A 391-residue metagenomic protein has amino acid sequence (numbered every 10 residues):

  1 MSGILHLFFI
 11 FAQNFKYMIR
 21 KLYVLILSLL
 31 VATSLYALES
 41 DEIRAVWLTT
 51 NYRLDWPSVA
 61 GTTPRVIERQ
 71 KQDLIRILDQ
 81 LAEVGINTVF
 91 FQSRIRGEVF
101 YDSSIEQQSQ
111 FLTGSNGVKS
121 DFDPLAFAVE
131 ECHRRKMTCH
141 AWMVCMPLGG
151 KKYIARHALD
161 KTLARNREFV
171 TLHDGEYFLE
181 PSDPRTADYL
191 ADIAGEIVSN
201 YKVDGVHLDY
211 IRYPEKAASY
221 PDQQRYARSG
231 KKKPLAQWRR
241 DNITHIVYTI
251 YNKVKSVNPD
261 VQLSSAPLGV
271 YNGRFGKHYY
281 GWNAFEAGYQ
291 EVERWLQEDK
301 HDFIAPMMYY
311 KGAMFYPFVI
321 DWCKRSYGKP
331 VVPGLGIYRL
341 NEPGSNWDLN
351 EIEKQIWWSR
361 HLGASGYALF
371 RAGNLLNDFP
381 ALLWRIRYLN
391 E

Functional and structural regions predicted by a protein language model:
D41-I43, T49-K71, A141, M146-E196 (+1 more regions): Active-site-adjacent "subsite" loops/lids of carbohydrate-active enzymes
T50, Q262-Y280, W322-I352: Active-site clefts of carbohydrate-active enzymes
L54-E68, Q107-D121, D174-D188, K232-I243 (+2 more regions): The substrate-binding groove and active-site-proximal loops of carbohydrate-active enzymes, especially glycoside
V66-L81, T186-E196, W282-E298, F318 (+1 more regions): Short, acidic/polar
Q72-E98: Catalytic domains of carbohydrate-active enzymes, especially glycoside hydrolases
I86-N87, A126, R135, A158-D160 (+1 more regions): Polysaccharide-binding and catalytic clefts of secreted carbohydrate-active enzymes
I95-M143, G230-V257: Aromatic-lined substrate-binding rim segments of carbohydrate-active enzymes
V292-E293, Q297-F315, V332-E391: Substrate-binding cleft of secreted/luminal carbohydrate-active enzymes
